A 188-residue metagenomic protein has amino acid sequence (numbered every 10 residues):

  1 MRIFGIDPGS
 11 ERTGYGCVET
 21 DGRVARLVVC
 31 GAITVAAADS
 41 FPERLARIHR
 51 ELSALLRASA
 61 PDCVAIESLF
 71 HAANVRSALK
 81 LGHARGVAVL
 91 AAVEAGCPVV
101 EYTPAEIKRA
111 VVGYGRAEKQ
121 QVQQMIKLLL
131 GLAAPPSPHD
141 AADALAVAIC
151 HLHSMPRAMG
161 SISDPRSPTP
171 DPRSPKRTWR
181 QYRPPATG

Functional and structural regions predicted by a protein language model:
M1-G188: Phosphate- and other anionic-substrate recognition elements at nucleic-acid/protein interfaces
